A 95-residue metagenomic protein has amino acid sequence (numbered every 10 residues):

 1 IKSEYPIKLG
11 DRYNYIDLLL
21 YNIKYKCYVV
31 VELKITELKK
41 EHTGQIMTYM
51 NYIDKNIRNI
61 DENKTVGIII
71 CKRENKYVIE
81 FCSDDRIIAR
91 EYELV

Functional and structural regions predicted by a protein language model:
I1-V95: Charged, terminal alpha-helix-loop-beta segments that serve as non-catalytic nucleic-acid engagement and/or assembly
